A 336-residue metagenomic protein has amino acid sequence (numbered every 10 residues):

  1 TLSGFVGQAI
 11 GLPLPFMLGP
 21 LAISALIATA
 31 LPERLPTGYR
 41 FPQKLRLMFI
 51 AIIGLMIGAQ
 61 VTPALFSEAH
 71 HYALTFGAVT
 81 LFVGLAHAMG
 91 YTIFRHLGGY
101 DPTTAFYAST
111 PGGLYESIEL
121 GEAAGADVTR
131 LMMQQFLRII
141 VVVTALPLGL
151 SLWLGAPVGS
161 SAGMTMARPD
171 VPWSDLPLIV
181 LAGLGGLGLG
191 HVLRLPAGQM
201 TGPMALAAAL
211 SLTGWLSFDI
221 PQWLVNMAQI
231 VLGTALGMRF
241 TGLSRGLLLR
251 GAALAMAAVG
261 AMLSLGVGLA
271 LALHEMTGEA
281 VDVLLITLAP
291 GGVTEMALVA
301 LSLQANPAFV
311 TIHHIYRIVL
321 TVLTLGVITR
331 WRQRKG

Functional and structural regions predicted by a protein language model:
T1-Q43, I52-A64, S174-S244, S264 (+1 more regions): Structural signature of multi-pass alpha-helical membrane transport proteins
A9-A25, L45-F49, H71-V83, T104-S109 (+3 more regions): Structural signature of hydrophobic alpha-helical transmembrane segments
L18-G19, R40-I53, A73-A78, G99-T110 (+4 more regions): Cytoplasmic-side transmembrane-helix entry/capping segments in multi-pass membrane proteins
P32-Y39, I57-H71, A88-D101, L271 (+1 more regions): Transmembrane alpha-helix boundary signature
T62-Y72, W153-D170, W215-I220, G246 (+2 more regions): Membrane-interface helix termini and inter-helical loops of multi-pass transporters
F82-V83, P111-S117, M132-L154, L265 (+2 more regions): Membrane-embedded alpha-helical segments of transport systems, primarily multispan ion/solute transporters
L97-L137, E279-H313: Alpha-helical membrane segments and immediately flanking helix-loop junctions that form or couple to the substrate/ion
V225, F240, G251-A253, V259-Y316: Membrane-interfacial helix-loop connectors
